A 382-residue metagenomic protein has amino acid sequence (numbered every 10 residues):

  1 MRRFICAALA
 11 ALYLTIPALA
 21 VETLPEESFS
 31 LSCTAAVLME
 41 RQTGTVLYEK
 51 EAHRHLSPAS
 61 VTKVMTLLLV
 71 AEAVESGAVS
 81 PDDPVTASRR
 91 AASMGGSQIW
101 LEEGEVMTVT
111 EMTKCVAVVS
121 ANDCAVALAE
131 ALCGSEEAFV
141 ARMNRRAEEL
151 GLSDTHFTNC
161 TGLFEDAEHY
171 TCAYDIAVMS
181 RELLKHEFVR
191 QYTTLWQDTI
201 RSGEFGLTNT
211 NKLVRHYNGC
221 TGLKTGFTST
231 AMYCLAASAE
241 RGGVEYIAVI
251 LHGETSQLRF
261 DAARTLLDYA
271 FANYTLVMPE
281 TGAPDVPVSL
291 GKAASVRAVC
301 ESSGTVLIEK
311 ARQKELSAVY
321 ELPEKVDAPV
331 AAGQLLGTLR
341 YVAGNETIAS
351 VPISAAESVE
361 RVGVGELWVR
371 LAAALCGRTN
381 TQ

Functional and structural regions predicted by a protein language model:
M1-R2: N-terminal hydrophobic targeting signals that begin at the initiator methionine
I5-A8, L24, L31-S32, R54-H55 (+4 more regions): Generic detector of short alpha-helix boundary/capping microenvironments and adjacent low-complexity segments
C6-A18: Hydrophobic helical h-region of N-terminal Sec-dependent signal peptides in bacterial secretory/periplasmic proteins
T15-E22, S354: Bacterial Sec-dependent signal peptides at the C-terminal "C-region" and cleavage site
A20-V178, L183-E187: Active-site-adjacent loops and short helices of periplasmic peptidoglycan-processing enzymes
L152-H156, F164-Q382: Domain-terminus/edge residues, biased toward the C-terminal soluble/receptor-binding domains of extracytoplasmic
